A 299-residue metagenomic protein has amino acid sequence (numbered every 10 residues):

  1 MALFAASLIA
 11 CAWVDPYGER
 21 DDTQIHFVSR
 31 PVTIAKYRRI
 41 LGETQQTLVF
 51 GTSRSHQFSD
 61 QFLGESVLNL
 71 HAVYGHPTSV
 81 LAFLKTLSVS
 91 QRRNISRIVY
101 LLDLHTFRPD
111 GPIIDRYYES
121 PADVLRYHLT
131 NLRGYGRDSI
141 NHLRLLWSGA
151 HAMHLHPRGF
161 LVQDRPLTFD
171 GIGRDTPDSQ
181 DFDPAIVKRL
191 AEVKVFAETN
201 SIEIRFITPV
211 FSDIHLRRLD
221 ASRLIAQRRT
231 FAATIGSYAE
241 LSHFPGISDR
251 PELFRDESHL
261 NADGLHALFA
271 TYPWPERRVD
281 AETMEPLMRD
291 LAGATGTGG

Functional and structural regions predicted by a protein language model:
M1-P16: Hydrophobic membrane-insertion alpha-helices, especially the h-region of bacterial N-terminal signal peptides
W13-K36: Alpha-helical transmembrane signal-anchor/signal-peptide segments
R30-F58: Short extracytoplasmic
T44-Q46, E65-S66, N94-R97, E198-R205 (+1 more regions): Loop/turn elements at helix/coil->beta-strand transitions in domains of secreted/extracellular proteins
L48-Y135: Membrane-embedded segments
V99-L104, G111-N200, L287-G299: Secreted/periplasmic serine-hydrolase-like ester/acetyl group-modifying domain
L167-D249: Flexible, glycine-rich surface segments
A226-G298: C-terminal regions of proteins
